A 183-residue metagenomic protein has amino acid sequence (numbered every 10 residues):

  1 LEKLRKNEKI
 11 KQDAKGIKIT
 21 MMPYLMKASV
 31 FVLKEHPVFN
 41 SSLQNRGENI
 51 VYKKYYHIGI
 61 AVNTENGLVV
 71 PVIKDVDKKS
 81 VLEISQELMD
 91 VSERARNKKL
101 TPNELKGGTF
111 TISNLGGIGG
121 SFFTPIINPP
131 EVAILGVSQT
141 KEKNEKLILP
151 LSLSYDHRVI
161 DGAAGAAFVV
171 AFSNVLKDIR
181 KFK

Functional and structural regions predicted by a protein language model:
L1-K183: C-terminal catalytic/motor cores of large multi-domain enzyme assemblies
